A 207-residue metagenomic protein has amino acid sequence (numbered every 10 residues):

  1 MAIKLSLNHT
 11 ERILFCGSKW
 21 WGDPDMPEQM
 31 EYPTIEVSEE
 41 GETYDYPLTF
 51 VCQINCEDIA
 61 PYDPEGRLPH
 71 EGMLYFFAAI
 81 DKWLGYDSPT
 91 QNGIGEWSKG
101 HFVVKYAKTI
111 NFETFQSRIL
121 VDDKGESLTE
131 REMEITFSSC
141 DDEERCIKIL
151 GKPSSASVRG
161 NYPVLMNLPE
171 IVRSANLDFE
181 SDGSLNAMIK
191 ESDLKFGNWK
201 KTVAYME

Functional and structural regions predicted by a protein language model:
M1-E207: Preference for intrinsically disordered or flexible, low-complexity segments and adjacent hinge/connector residues
